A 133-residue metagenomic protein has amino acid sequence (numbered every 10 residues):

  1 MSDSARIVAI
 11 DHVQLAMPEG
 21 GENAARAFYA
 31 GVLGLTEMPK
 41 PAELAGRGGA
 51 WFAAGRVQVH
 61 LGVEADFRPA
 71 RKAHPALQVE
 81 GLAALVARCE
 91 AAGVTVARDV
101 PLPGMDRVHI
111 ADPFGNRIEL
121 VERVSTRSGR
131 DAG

Functional and structural regions predicted by a protein language model:
M1-R26, A73-P75, S128-G133: N-terminal beta-strand motif that seeds the catalytic metal site of vicinal oxygen chelate
M1-V8, A92-G133: Vicinal oxygen chelate
I10-E19, A50-A53, E64-C89, D106-A111 (+1 more regions): Vicinal oxygen chelate
L15-V57: Core segments of cupin and vicinal oxygen chelate
A24-A27, G31, A83-A91, T95: Replace "anionic and nucleotidyl ligands
E37-P39, L61, T95-R98: A short linear hydrophobic-aromatic micro-motif
A42-A45, D66-P69, V100-P103: A short beta-turn/loop motif at secondary-structure boundaries
